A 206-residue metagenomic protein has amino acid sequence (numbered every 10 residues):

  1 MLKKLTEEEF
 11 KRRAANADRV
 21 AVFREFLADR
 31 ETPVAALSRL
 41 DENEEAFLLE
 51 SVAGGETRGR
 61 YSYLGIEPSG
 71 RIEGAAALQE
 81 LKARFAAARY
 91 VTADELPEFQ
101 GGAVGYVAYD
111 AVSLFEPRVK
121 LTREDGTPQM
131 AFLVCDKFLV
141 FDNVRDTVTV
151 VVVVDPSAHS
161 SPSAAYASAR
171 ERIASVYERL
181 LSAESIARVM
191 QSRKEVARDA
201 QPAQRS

Functional and structural regions predicted by a protein language model:
M1-A46, S51-A77, S113-S206: Extended accessory regions or peripheral subdomains of proteins
G59-Y61, A88, V104-V107: Intrinsically disordered, low-complexity segments enriched in small/polar residues
Y63-L64, V91-E98, A131: Short, charge-rich binding segments
L78-P97: FAD-binding glycine-rich core of flavoenzymes that anchor FAD
A93-T122, G126: Extended, Lys/Arg-enriched charged tracts that mediate electrostatic binding to polyanionic substrates
